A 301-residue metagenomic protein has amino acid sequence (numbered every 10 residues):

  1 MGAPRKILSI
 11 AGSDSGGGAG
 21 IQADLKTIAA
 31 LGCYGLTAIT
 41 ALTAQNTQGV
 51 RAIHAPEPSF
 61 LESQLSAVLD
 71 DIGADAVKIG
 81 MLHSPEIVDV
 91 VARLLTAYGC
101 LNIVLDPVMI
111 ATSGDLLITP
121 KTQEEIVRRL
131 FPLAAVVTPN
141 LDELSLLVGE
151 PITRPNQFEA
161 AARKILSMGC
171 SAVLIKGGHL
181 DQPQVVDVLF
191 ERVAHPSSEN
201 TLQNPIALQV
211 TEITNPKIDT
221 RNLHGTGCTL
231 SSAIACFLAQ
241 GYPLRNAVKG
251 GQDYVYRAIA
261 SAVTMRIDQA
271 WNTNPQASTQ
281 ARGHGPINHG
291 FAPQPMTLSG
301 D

Functional and structural regions predicted by a protein language model:
G2-S9, I21, L25-L116, A277 (+1 more regions): Conserved N-terminal subdomain of the carbohydrate kinase-like
I10-G16, V210-G225: Short pre-catalytic strand/loop immediately N-terminal to key active-site residues, enriched for Gly-Thr
A52-A55, R245-D301: Charged C-terminal helix
E86-Y98, R192-P196, L208-Q209, N246: Nucleotide and nucleotide-moiety/phosphate-recognizing core
P120-Q209, D219: Conserved phosphate/ATP/ADP-binding segment of small-molecule kinases
S145-L146, R221-L244: Short, small-residue alpha-helix embedded
P151-F158, A239-K249: Short, charged, surface-exposed loops that flank catalytic or proteolytic processing sites
